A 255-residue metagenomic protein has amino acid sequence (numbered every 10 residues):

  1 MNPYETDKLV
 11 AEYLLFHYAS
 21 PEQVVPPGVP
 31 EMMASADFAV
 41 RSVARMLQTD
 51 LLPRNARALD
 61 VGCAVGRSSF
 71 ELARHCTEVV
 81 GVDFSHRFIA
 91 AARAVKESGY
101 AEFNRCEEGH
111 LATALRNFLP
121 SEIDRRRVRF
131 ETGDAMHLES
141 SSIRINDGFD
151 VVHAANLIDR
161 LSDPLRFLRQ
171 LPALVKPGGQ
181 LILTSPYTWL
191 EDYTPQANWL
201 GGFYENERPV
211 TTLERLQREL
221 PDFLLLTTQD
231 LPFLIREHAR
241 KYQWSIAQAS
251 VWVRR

Functional and structural regions predicted by a protein language model:
M32-N55: Conserved alpha-helix/loop element of class I SAM-dependent methyltransferases that forms part of the SAM/SAH-binding
N55-A64, V80: Conserved class I S-adenosyl-L-methionine
S85: Conserved SAM/SAH-binding beta-strand->alpha-helix loop
A94-S140: S-adenosyl-L-methionine
E108, T194-T228: Conserved Class I S-adenosyl-L-methionine
M136-V152: A short acidic, Gly/Pro-enriched loop at the edge of an enzyme's catalytic core that lines a small-molecule cofactor
L165-P177: A short glycine-rich, Lys/Arg-flanked "PGG" loop and its adjoining helix->strand segment in the class I
G178-P186: Conserved beta-strand signature within the Rossmann-like core of class I S-adenosyl-L-methionine
